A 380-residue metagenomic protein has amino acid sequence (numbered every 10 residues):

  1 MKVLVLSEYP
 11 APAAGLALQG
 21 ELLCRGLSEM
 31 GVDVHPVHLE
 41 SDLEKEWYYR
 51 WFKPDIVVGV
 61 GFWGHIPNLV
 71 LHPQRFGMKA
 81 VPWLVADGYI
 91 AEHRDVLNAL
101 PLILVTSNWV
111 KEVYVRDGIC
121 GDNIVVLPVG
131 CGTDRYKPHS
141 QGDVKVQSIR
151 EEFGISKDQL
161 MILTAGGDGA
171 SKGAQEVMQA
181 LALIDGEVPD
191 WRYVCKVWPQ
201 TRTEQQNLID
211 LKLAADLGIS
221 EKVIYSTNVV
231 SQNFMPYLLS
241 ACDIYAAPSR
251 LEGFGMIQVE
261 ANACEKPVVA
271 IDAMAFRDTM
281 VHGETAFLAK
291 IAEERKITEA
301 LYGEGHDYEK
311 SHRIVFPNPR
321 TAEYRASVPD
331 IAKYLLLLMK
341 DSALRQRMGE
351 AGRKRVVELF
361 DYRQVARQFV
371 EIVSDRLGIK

Functional and structural regions predicted by a protein language model:
W109, G130: Carbohydrate-associated surface elements
K137-I155: A short helix/loop element that forms part of the nucleotide-sugar donor recognition site in Leloir-type
S156-K172, M178-L181, V194, P319: Conserved donor-binding/catalytic core segment of Leloir-type glycosyltransferases
N207-V229, N233: Nucleotide-activated donor-binding/catalytic signature segment of Leloir-type glycosyltransferases, i.e., the conserved
P236-C242: Short alpha-helical donor nucleotide-sugar binding micro-motif in glycosyltransferases
R250: Aromatic "clamp/platform" in nucleotide-sugar-dependent glycosyltransferases that forms part of the donor/acceptor
Q258, P267-A270, M280, F287-A289: Short hydrophobic beta-strand element within catalytic cores of glycosyltransferases and related nucleotide-activated
F316-P319, D330, L337, L344-E358: A short, well-ordered alpha-helix in the C-terminal region of glycosyltransferases
